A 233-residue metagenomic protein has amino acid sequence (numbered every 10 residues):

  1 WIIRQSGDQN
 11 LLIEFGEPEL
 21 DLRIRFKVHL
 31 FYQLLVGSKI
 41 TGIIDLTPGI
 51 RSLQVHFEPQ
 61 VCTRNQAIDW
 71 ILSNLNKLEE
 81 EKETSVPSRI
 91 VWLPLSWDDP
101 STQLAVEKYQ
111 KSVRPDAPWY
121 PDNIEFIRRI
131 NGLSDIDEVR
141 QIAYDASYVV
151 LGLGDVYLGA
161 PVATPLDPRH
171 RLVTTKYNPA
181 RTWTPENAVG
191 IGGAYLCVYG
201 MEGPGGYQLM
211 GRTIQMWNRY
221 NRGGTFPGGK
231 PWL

Functional and structural regions predicted by a protein language model:
W1-L233: Glycine-rich active-site loops that engage anionic ligands at enzyme catalytic sites
